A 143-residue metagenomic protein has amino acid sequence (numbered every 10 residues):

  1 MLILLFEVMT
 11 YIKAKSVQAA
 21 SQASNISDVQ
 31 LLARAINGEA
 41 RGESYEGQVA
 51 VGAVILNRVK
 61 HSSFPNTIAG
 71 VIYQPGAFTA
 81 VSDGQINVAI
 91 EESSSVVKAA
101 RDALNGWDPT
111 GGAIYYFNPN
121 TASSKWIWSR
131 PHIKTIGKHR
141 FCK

Functional and structural regions predicted by a protein language model:
M1-A14: Sec-dependent N-terminal signal peptides of Gram-positive bacterial secreted proteins and lipoproteins
V17-K143: Bacterial extracytoplasmic/cell-wall-associated proteins, especially those involved in peptidoglycan
